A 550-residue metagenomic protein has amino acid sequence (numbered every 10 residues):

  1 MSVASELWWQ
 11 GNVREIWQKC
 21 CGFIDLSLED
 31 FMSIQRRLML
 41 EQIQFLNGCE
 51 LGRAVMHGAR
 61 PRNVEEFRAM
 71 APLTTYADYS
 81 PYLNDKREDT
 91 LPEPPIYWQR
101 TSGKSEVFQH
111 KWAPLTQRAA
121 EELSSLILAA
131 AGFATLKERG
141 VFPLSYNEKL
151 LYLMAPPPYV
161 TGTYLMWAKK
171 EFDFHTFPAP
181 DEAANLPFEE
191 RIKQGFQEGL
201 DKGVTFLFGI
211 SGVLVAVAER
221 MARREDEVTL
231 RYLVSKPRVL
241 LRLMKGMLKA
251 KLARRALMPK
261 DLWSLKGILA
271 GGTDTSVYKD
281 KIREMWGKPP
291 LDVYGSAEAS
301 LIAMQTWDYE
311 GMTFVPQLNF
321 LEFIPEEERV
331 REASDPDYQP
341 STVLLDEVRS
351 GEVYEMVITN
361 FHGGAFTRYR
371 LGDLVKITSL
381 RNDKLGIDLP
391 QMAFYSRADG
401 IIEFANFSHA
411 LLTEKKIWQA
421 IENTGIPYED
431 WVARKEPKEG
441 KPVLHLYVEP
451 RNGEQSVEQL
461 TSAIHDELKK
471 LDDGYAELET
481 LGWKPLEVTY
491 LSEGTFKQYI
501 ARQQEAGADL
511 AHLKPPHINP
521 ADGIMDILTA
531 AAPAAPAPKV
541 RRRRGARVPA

Functional and structural regions predicted by a protein language model:
M1-M56, Y82, W167-A550: Active-site glycine/GP-rich loop and adjacent strand/helix microenvironment that borders small-molecule binding pockets
R37-W98, F108-E122, L128-V141, Y159: Active-site diphosphate/adenylate-binding microenvironment
G58, Q99, W112-T116, M154 (+2 more regions): Glycine-rich, histidine-containing beta strand-loop boundary motifs that form or position
E88-L91, Y152, L207-G209, A270: Redox-cofactor binding/interface segments in oxidoreductases and associated redox assembly factors
Q99-V107, A297-A299: Ser/Thr-glycine-rich phosphate-binding loops at phosphate-binding pockets of nucleotides, nucleotide cofactors
V107, P157-V160, D399-I402: A short, flexible beta-alpha/helix-coil linker loop
S124-F142, E148, E189-K202, A256-M258: Conserved ATP-dependent adenylate/AMP-binding module captured primarily in the ANL superfamily
G132-D173: Conserved AMP-binding loop of ANL adenylate-forming enzymes
